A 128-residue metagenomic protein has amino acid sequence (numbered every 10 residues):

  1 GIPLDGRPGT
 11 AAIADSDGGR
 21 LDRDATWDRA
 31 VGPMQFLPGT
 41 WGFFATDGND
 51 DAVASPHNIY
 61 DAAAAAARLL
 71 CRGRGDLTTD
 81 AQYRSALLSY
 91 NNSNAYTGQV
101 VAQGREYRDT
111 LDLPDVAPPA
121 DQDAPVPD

Functional and structural regions predicted by a protein language model:
G1-P114: Catalytic glycan-binding domains that act on GlcNAc-containing polysaccharides
E106-D128: Low-complexity, Gly/Ser/Thr/Pro-rich intrinsically disordered linker/tail segments
